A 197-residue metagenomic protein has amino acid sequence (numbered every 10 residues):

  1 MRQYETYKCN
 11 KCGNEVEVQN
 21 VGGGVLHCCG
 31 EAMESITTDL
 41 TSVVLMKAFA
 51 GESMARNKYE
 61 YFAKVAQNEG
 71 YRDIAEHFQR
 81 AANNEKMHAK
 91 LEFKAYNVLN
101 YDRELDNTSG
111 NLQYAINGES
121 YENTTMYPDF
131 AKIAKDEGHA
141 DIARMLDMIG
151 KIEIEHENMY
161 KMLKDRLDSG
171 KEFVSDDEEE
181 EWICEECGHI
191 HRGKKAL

Functional and structural regions predicted by a protein language model:
R2-E5: Glycine-centered loop/turn motifs
G13, C29-A32, G188: Cys/His-coordinated zinc-binding microdomains
E15, Q19-V21, T38-L197: Non-heme di-metal
H27-L40: Short microdomains enriched in Cys/His and/or Lys/Arg
